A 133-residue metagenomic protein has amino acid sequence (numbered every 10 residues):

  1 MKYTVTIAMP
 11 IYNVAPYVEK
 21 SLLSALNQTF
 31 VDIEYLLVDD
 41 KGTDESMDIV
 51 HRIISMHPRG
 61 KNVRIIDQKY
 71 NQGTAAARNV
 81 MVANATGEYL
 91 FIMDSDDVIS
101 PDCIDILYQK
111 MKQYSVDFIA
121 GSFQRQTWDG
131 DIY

Functional and structural regions predicted by a protein language model:
M1-Y133: Nucleotide-sugar donor-binding/catalytic module of glycosyltransferases that assemble extracellular/cell-envelope
